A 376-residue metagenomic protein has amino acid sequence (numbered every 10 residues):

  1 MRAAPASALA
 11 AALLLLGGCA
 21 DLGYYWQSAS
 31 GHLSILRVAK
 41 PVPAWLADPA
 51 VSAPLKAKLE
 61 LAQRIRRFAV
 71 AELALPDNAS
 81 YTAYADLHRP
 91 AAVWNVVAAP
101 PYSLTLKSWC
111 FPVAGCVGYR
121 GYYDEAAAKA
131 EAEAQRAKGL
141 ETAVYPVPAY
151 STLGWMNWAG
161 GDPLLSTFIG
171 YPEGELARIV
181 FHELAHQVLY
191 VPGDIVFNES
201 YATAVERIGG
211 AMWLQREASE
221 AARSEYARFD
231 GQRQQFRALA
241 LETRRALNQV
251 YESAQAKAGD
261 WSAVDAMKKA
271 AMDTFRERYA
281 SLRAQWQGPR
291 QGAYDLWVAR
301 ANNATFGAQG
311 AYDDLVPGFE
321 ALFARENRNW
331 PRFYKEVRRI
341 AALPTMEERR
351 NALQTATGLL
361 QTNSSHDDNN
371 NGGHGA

Functional and structural regions predicted by a protein language model:
M1-A8: Bacterial N-terminal signal peptides that target proteins for export
L15-G18: C-terminal motif of bacterial Sec signal peptides marking the signal peptidase cleavage site
A20-G23: Bacterial signal peptide processing site
A29-A69: Amphipathic alpha-helical packing elements
I35, D48, L55-A62, G121-A128 (+7 more regions): Solvent-exposed, acidic/flexible segments
L36-A53, W109-V117, A299-A301, P317: Acidic/histidine-rich, surface-exposed loop or edge segments in extracytoplasmic proteins
I65-R233, N248: Acidic/His-rich structured neighborhood in mature extracellular/periplasmic domains
L241-S365, G372-A376: Pan-zinc metallopeptidase signature
